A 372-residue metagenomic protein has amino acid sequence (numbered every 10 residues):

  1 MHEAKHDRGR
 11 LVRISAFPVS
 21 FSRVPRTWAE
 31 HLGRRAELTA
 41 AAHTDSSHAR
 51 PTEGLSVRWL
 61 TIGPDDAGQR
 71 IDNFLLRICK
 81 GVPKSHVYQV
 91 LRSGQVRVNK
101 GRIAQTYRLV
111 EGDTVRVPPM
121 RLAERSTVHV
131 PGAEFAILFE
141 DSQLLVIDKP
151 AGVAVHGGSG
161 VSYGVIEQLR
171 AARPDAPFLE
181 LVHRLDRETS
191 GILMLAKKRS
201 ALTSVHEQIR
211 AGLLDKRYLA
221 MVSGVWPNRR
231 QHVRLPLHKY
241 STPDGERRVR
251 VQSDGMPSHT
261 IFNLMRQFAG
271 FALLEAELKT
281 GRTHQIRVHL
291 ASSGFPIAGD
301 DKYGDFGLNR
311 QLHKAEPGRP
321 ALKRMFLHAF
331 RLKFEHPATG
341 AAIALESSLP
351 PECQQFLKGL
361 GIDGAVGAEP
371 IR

Functional and structural regions predicted by a protein language model:
M1-D244, H259, F326, E346-I362 (+1 more regions): RNA pseudouridine synthases
S93, N99, T280, A338-T339: Residue-level recognition of short loop/turn positions
P119, P243-E246, P257, Q311-P317: Short Pro/Gly-enriched beta-strand edge/turn motifs at strand-loop
A133-E134, G245-Q252, A315-A321: Short, P/G- and charge-enriched loop/turn segments at secondary-structure junctions
S162-V165, L169, R199-S200, L235 (+5 more regions): Pseudouridine synthase
H183-R184, R250-D254, N263, A321-R324: Short Gly/Pro-enriched turn/cap motifs at secondary-structure boundaries
